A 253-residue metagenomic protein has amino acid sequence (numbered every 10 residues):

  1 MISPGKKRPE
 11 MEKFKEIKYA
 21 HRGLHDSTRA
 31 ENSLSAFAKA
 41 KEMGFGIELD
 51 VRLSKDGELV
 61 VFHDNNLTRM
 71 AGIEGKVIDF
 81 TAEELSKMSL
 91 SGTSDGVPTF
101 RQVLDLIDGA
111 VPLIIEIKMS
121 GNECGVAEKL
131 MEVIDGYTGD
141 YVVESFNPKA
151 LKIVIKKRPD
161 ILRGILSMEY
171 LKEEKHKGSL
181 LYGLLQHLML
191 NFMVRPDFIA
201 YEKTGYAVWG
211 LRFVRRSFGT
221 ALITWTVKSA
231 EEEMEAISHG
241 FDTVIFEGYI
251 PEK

Functional and structural regions predicted by a protein language model:
M1-K253: Phosphate-group recognition and catalysis centered on beta-loop-alpha active-site segments
